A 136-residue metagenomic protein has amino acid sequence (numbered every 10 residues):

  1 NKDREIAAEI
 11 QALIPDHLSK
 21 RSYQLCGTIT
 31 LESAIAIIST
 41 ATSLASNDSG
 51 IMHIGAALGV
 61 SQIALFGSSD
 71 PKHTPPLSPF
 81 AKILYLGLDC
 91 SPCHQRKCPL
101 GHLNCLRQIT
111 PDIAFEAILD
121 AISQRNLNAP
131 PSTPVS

Functional and structural regions predicted by a protein language model:
N1-G67: Donor-binding and catalytic core of enzymes assembling or modifying cell-surface/extracellular glycoconjugates
E9-L13, R21-L25, A56-N128, V135-S136: Nucleotide-sugar donor-binding patch of glycosyltransferase catalytic domains
S49-G50, N128-P130: Intrinsic disorder/low-complexity detector
